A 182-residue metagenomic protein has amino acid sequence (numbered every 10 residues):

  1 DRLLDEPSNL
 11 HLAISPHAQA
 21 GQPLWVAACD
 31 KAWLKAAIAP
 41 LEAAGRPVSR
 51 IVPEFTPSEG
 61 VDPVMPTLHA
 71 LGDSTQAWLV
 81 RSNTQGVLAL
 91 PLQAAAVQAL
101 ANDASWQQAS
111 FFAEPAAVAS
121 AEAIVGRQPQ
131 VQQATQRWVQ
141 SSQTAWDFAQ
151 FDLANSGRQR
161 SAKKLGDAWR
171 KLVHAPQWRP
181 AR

Functional and structural regions predicted by a protein language model:
D1-R182: Hydrophobic/aromatic-enriched cytosolic interaction surfaces used to assemble or bind macromolecules
